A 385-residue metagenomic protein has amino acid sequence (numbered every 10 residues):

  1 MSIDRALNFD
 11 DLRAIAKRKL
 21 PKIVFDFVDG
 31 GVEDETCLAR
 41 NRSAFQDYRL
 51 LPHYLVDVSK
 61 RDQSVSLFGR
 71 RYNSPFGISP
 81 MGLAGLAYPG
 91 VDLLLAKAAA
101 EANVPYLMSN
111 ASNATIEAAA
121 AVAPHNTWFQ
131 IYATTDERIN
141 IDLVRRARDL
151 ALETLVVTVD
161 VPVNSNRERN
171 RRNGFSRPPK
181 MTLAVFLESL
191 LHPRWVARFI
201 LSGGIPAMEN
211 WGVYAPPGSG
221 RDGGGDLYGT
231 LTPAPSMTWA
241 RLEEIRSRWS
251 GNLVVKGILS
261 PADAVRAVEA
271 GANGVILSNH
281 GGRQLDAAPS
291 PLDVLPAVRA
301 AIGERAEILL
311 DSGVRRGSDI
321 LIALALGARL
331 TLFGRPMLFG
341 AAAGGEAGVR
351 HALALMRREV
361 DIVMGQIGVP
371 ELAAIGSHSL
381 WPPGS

Functional and structural regions predicted by a protein language model:
M1-Q46, D293-S385: Alpha/beta catalytic cores of nucleotide-metabolism and tRNA/nucleoside-modifying enzymes
M1-R70, P178-M237, A373-I375, W381-S385: An N-cap/entry alpha-helix motif that binds or orients negatively charged groups
Q46, F68, Y72-F76, H125 (+1 more regions): A generic secondary-structure signal marking the coil-to-beta-strand transition
R49, S64-S66, P75-S79, P105-L107 (+2 more regions): Short, conserved beta-strand segments within well-ordered enzyme catalytic domains that often line or immediately flank
K60-G69, L94, L107-A119: Short, charged beta->alpha transition segments
Y72-A111: Glycine-rich active-site/cofactor-binding loop and its immediate structural neighborhood
L83, K97, V122, T135-L310 (+1 more regions): Alpha/beta enzyme core
A100-V122, N126-N140: A gly/proline- and charged-residue-enriched helix-loop-helix capping module
